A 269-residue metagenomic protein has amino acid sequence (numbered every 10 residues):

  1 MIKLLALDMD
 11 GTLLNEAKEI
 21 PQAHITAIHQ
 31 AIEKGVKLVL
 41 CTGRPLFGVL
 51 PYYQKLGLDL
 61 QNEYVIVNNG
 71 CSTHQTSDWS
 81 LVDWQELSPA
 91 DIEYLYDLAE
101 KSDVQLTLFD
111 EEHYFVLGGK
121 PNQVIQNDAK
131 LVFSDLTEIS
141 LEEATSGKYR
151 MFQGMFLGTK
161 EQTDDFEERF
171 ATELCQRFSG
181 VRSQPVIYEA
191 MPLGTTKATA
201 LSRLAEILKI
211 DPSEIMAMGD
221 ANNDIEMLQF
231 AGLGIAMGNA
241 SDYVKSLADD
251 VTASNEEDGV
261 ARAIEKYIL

Functional and structural regions predicted by a protein language model:
M1-L4, P21, E189-L269: Mg2+-dependent phosphoryl-transfer enzymes with acidic/Ser/Thr/Gly-rich catalytic loops
K3-A17: Asp-based phosphoryl-transfer active-site loop
L14-K18, G43, W84-Q85, Q229: Short, flexible loop segments at the rims of nucleotide/cofactor-binding pockets, characterized by
Q22-Q123: Active-site phosphate-binding/coordination module
H24, V49-Y53, F166, F170 (+3 more regions): Hydrophobic packing residues within well-ordered alpha-helices of enzyme cores
G35-V39, Q61-E63, Q153, S213-E214 (+1 more regions): Short active-site oxyanion
L56, Q61, L174-Q176, F230-A231 (+1 more regions): Short, structured coil segments at secondary-structure junctions
L98, S102-M218: Conserved acidic, metal-coordinating active-site core of Asp-based, Mg2+-dependent phosphoryl-transfer enzymes
